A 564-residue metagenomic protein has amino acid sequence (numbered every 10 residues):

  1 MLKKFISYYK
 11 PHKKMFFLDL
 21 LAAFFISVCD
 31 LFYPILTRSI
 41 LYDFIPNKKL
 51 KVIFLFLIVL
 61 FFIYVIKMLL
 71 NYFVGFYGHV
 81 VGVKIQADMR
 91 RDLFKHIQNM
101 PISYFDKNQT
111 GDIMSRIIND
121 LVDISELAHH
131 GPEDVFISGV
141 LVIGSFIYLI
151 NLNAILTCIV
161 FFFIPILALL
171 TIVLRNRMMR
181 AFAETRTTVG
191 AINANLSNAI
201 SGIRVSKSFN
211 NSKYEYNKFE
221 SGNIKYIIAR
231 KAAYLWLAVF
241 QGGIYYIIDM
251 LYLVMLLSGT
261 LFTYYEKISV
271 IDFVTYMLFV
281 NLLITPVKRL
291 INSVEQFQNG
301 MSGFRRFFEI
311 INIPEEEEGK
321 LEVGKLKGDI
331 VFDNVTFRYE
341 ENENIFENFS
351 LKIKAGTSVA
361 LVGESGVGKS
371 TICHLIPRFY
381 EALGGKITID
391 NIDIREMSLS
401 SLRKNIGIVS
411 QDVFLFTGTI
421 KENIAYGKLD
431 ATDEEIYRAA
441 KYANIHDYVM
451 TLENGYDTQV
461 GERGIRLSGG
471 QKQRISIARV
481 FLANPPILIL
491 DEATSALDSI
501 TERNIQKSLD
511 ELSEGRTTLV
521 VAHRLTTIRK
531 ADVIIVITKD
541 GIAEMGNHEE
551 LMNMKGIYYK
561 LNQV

Functional and structural regions predicted by a protein language model:
Y9, G78-G82, Q98-I143, S201 (+1 more regions): Juxtamembrane loop-to-helix connectors within ABC transporter transmembrane domains
F16-L70, Y77, I150-I155, K267-V270: Transmembrane helix-loop-helix hairpins at lipid-water interfaces of multipass membrane proteins, especially the type-1
Y33-P34, R38, I66, P132-R175 (+1 more regions): A hydrophobic transmembrane-helix motif
I97, F219, F307, F332-N334: Conserved catalytic Walker-motif region of ABC-type ATPase nucleotide-binding domains
N108-G111, E184-A232: Loop segments that connect adjacent transmembrane helices in multi-pass transporters
T188, N211, L235, Y252 (+1 more regions): Cytosolic ends of transmembrane helices, especially the final helix of ABC transmembrane type-1 domains
L326-V564: ABC-type nucleotide-binding domain
